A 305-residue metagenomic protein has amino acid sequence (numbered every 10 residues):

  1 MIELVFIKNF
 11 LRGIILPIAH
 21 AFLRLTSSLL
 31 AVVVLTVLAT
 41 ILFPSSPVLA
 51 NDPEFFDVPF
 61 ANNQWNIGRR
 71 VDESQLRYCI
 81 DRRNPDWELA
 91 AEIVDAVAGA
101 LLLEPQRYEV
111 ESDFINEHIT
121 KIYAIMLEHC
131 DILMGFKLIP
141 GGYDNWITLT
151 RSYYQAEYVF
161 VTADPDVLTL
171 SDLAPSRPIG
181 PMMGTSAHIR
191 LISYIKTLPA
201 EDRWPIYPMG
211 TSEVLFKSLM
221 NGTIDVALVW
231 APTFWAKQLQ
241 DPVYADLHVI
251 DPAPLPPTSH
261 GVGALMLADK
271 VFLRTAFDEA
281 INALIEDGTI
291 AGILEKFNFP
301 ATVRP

Functional and structural regions predicted by a protein language model:
M1-L23: N-terminal secretory signal peptides that target proteins for export/translocation
L30-I41: Bacterial N-terminal signal peptides
N51-F136, G142, P208, K296: Extracytoplasmic small-molecule ligand-binding "clamshell" domains of the periplasmic binding protein/Venus flytrap
N51-V58, E88-L101, P165-L168, A174-S186 (+1 more regions): Extended ligand-binding regions for polar small-molecule ligands
F60-A61, D72-Q75, S152-D164, P232 (+2 more regions): Periplasmic-binding protein-like
R83-A100, V159-T211, L215, P232-T233: Bilobed "Venus flytrap"/periplasmic-binding protein-like clamshell domains and structurally analogous long
V97, I122-M126, L173-A174, S218-M220 (+1 more regions): Hydrophobic residues within well-ordered alpha-helices
A124, I132-N145, R190-S193, M220-T258: A ligand-binding cleft/hinge motif common to bilobed small-molecule-binding domains
